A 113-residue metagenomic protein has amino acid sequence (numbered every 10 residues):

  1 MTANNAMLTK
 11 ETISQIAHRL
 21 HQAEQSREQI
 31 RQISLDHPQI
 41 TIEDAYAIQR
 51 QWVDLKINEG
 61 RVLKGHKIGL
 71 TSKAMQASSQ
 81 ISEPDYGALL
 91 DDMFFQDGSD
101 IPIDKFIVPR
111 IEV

Functional and structural regions predicted by a protein language model:
L8-V113: Active-site microenvironments in enzyme catalytic cores
